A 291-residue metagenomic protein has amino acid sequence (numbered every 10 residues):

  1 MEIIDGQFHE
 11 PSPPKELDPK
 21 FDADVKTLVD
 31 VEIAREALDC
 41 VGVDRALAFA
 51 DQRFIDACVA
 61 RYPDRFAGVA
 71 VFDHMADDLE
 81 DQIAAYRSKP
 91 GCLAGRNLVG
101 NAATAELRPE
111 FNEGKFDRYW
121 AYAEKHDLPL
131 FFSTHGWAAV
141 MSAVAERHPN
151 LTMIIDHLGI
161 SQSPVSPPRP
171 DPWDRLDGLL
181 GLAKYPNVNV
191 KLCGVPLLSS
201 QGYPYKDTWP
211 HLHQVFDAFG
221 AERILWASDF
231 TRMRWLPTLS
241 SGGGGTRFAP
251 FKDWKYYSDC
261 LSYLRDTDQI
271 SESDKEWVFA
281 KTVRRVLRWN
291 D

Functional and structural regions predicted by a protein language model:
M1-R53, G244-R247: An N-terminally biased module of ancient metal coordination in phosphate/nucleic-acid-related enzymes
E2-E10, P109, G114, Y119 (+1 more regions): A generic "structured core" feature
I3, I154-I155, W226-A227: Generic enzyme active-site microenvironment
Q7, L38, I55-C58, Y86 (+6 more regions): Conserved, mostly hydrophobic/aromatic
T27-A37, A76-R87, D174-R175: Short, acidic/polar
R45, Q52-G136, A143, G159 (+1 more regions): Active-site gating/metal-coordination segments in enzymes
Y62, H126, H148-P149, Y185-P186: Helix C-cap/helix->beta junction micro-motif
Q162-D291: H/E-rich (His + Asp/Glu) clusters that bind or coordinate divalent metals
